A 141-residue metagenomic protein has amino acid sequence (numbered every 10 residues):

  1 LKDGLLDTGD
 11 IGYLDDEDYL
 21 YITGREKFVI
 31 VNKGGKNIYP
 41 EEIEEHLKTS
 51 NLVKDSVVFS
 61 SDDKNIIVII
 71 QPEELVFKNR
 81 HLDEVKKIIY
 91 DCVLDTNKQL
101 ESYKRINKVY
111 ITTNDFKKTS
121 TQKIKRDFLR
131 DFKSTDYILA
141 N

Functional and structural regions predicted by a protein language model:
L1-D3, D16-E17: Adenylate-forming AMP-binding core of the ANL superfamily, especially NRPS adenylation
L1-K2, K48, R130: Alpha-helix boundary recognition
D3-G4, F28, K36, N114: Flexible, active-site-adjacent loop/turn segments at secondary-structure boundaries
G4, D10-I11: Active-site metal-binding loops of divalent metal-dependent hydrolases
D7-T8, I22, I111: A structural signal for the hydrophobic beta-strands that form the central parallel beta-sheet of Rossmann-like
I11-S102: AMP-binding/adenylate-forming catalytic core of the ANL superfamily
I30, L94-N141: Conserved C-terminal "lid"/linker of ANL adenylate-forming enzymes
